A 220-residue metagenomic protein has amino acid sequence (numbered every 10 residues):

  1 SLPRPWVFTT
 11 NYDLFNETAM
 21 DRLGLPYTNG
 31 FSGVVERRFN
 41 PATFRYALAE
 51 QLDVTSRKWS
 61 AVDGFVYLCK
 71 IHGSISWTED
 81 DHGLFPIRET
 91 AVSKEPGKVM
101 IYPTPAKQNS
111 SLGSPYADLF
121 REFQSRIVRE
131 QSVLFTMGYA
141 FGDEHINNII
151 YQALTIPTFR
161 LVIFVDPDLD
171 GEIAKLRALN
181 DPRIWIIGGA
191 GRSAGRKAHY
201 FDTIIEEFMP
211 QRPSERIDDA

Functional and structural regions predicted by a protein language model:
S1-M100: Extended, H/D-rich, highly charged conserved domains that either
Y27, T104-A106, S214: Generic low-complexity segments that are intrinsically disordered, proline-rich and/or Lys/Arg-biased
V34, T104, G142-E144: Surface-exposed loop/turn and secondary-structure junction residues enriched for glycine/proline
R38-F44, P105-Q108, V133-T136: N-terminal start-of-chain detector that recognizes signal peptides and the immediate post-cleavage beginning
K58, N109-S111, A117-A220: SIR2/sirtuin-family catalytic core signature
D81-R129, V133: Acidic, metal/cofactor-coordinating or nucleic-acid-engaging core segments within structured domains
